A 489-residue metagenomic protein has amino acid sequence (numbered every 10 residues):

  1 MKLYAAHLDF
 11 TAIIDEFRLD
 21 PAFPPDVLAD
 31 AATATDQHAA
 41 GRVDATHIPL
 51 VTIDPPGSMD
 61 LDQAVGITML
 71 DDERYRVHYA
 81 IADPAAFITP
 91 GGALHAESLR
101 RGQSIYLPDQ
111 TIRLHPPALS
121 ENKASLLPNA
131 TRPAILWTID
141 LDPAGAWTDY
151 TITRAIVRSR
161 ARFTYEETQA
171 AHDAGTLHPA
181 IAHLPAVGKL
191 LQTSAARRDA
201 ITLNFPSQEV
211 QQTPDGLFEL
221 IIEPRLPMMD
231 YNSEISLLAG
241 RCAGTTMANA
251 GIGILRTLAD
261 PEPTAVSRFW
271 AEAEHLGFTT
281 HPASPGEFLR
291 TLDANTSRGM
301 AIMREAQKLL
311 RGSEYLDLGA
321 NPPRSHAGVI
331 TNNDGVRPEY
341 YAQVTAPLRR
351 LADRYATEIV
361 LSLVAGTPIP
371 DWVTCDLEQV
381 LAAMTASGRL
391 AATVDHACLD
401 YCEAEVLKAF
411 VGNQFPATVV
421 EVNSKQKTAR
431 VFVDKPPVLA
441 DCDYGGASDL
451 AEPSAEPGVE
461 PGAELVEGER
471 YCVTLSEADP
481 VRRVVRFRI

Functional and structural regions predicted by a protein language model:
K2-L19, F23-S454, E467-Y471, E477-F487: Electropositive polyanion-binding surfaces
E460-L465: Short, surface-exposed secondary-structure edge patches
